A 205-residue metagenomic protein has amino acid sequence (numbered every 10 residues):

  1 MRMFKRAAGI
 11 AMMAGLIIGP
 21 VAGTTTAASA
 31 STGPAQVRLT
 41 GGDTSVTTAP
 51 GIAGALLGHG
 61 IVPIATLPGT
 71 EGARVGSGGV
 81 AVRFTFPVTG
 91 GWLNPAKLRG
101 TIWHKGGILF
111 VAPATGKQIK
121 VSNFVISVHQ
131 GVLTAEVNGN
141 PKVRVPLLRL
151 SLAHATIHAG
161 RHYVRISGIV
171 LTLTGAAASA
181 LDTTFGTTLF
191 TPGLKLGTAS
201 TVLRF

Functional and structural regions predicted by a protein language model:
M1-A30: Secretory targeting and sorting signals
R2, V46-A49, S127, S151: Poly-acidic low-complexity segments
G9, M13, G54, G100-T101 (+1 more regions): N-terminal hydrophobic or amphipathic segments with adjacent small-residue motifs that include Sec signal peptides
I17-P20, L98, V111, T191: Generic marker of residues within folded, mature protein domains
S29-R99, H154-V164, G168-F205: N-terminal segment immediately downstream of the Sec signal-peptide cleavage site in secreted/extracellular proteins
P68-V145: Predominantly extracellular/secreted and cell-surface proteins with exposed, flexible low-complexity segments
N123-L173: Acidic, glycine-rich flexible loop segments
